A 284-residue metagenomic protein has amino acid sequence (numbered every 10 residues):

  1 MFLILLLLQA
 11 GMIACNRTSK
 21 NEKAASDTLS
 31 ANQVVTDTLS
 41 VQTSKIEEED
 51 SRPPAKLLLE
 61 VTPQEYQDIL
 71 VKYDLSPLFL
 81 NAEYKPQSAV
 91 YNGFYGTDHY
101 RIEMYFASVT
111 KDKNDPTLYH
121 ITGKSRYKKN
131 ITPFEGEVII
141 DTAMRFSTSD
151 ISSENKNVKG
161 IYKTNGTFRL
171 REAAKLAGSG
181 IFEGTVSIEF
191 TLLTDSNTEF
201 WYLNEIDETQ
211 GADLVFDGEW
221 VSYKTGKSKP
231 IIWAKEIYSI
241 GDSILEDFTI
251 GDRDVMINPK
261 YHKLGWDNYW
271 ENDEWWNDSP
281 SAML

Functional and structural regions predicted by a protein language model:
F2-Q9: Sec-dependent N-terminal signal peptides
G11-A14: C-terminal motif of bacterial Sec signal peptides marking the signal peptidase cleavage site
N16-T18: Bacterial signal peptide processing site
K20-I46: Low-complexity, Pro/Thr/Ser/Glu-rich flexible segments characteristic of extracytoplasmic/periplasmic regions
Q42-A107, T117, I121-S125, N157-G178 (+5 more regions): Tryptophan-anchored aromatic micro-motifs
V71-K72, D98-F106, E137-N155, A177-E205: Charged, amphipathic alpha-helical segments
K129-P133: Short coil-to-beta-strand transition motifs
